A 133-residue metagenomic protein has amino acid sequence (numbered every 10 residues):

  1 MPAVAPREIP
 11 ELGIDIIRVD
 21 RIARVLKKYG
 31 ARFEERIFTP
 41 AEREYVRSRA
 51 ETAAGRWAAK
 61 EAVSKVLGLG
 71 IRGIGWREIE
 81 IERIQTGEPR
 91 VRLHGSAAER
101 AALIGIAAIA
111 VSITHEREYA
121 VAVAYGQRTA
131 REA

Functional and structural regions predicted by a protein language model:
M1-A133: Core catalytic alpha/beta fold that binds nucleotide/phospho-ligands
